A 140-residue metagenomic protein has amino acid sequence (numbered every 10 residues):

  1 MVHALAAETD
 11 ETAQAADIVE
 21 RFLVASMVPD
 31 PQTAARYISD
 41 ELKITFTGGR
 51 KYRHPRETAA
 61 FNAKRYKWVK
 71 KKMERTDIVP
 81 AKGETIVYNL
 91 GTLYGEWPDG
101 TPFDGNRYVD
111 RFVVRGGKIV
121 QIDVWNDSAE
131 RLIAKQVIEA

Functional and structural regions predicted by a protein language model:
M1-R36, D40, I138-A140: Short, low-complexity N-terminal intrinsically disordered segments enriched in polar/charged residues
A6, Q121-A140: Low-complexity, intrinsically disordered terminal/linker segments enriched in charged and Gly/Pro repeats
F22, T33-A35, L42, T58 (+3 more regions): Hydrophobic pocket/interface hotspot
P31-T85: A solvent-exposed, acidic/Ser-Thr-rich amphipathic alpha-helical stretch
E57, Y108, V124-D127: Residue-level structural signal for beta-strand termini and adjacent loop
K71-R75, F103-V109: Short, surface-exposed coil-to-beta transition loops
G83-L93: A short hydrophobic beta-strand element
G95-D99, V114: Beta-strand elements of well-folded, non-transmembrane domains
